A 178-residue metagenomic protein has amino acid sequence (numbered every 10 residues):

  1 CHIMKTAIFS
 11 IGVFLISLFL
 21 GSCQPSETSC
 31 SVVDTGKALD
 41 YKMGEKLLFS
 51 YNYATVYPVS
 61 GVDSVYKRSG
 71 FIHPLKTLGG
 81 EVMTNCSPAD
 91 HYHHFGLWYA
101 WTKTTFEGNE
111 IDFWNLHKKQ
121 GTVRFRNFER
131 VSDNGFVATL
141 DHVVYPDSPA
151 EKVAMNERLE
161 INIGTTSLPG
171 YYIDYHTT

Functional and structural regions predicted by a protein language model:
H2-A7: Positively charged n-region of N-terminal signal peptides that target proteins for export
I8-L18: Sec-dependent N-terminal signal peptides
G21-S22: C-terminal motif of bacterial Sec signal peptides marking the signal peptidase cleavage site
P25-H94: Beta-strand-rich N-terminal accessory domains
F95-G170: Extended, loop-rich substrate-binding clefts of extracytoplasmic carbohydrate-active enzymes
D174-T178: Short beta-strand elements of extracellular/lumenal beta-sandwich folds
